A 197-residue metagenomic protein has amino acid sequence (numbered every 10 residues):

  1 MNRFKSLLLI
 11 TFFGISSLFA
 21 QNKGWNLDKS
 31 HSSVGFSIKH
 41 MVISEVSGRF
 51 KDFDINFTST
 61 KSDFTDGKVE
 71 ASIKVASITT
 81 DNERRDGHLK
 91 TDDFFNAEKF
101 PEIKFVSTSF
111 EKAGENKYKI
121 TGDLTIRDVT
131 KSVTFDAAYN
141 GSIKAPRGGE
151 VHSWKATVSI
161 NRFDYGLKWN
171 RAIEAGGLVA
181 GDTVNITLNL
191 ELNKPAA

Functional and structural regions predicted by a protein language model:
M1-K23: Bacterial Sec-dependent N-terminal signal peptides
Q21-A197: Low-complexity, acidic/polar, glycine-enriched regions of mature
